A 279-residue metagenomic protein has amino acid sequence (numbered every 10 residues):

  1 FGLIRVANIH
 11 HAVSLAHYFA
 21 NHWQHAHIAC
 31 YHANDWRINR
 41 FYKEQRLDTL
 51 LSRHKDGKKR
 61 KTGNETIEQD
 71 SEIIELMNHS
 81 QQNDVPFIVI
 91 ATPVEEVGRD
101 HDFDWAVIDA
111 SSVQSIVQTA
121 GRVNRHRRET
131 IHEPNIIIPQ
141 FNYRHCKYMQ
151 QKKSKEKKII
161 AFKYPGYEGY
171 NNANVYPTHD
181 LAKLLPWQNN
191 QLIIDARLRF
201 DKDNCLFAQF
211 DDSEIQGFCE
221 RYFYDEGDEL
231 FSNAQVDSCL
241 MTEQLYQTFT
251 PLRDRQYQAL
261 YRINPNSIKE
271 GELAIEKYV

Functional and structural regions predicted by a protein language model:
F1, R5-A20, K147-V279: The feature captures the C-terminal accessory region of ATP-dependent helicases and related nucleic-acid translocases
F1-V89: Conserved C-terminal RecA-like helicase domain
R5-A7, I90-P93, I108-A110, P139-Q140: Short His-Asn-centered micro-motif
I9-A12, W36-R37, E95-V97, S112-V113 (+1 more regions): Short acidic, S/G/P-rich loop/turn micro-motifs used as interaction or catalytic elements
V13, V89-F103, G121: SF2 helicase motor core recognition
Y18-Q24, C30, R46, A106-A120 (+1 more regions): Amphipathic alpha-helical scaffolding segments
R99-S112, P134-I136: A short beta-strand element within the Helicase C-terminal
I116-Q118, R122-K163: Conserved segment of the helicase C-terminal RecA-like domain
